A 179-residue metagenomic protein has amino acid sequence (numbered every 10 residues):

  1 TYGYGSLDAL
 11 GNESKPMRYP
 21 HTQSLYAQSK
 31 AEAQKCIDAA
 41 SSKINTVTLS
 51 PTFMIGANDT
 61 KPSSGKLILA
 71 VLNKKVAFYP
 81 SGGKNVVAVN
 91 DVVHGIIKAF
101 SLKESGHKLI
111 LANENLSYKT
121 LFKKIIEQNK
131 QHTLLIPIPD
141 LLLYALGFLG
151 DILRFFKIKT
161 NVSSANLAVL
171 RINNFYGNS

Functional and structural regions predicted by a protein language model:
T1-Y26: Conserved Rossmann-fold NAD(P)-dependent oxidoreductase catalytic core, especially the SDR/UDP-sugar
G5-E13, K61-A70: Short, flexible, mixed-charge acidic loops at enzyme active sites
S29: Active-site helix of classical SDR
E32, P62-S63, P80-S101, H107: Substrate-positioning beta->alpha
K35-A57: Conserved beta-loop-beta element that borders a ligand/cofactor-binding pocket
T48, V86, N115, F175-G177: Short aromatic/basic micro-patch
S63-N85, H132-N174: Alpha-helical membrane-targeting segments
G95-V162: Mid/C-terminal beta-alpha module of Rossmann-like enzyme folds, strongest in SDR-family dehydrogenases/epimerases
